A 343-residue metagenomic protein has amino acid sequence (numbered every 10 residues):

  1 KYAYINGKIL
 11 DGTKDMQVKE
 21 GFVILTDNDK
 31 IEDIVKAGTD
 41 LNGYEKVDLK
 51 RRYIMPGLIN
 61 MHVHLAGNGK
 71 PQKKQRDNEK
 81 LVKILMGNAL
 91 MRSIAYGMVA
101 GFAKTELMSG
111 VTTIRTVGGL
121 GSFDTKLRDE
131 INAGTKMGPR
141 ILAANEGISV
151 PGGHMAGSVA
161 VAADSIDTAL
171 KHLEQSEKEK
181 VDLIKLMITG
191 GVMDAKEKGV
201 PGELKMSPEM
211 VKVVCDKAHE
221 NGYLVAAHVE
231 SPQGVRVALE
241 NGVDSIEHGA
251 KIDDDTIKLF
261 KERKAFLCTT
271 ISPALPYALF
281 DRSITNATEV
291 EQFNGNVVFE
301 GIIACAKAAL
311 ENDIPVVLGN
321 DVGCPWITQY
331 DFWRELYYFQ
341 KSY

Functional and structural regions predicted by a protein language model:
Y2, I9, T13-M55: Histidine-rich, glycine-flanked metal-binding segment
N6, N60-A66, H219, H228 (+1 more regions): Histidine-centered divalent metal-coordination motifs
Y53-E130, E209, N241: Metal-associated gating/positioning segment near the N- to mid-region
L58-A66, D124-S149, F266-C268, A274: Glycine-rich, aromatic-flanked loop segments that form ligand/cofactor-binding clefts across common enzyme folds
H64-N68, L120-F123, S149-V150, G190-A195 (+4 more regions): Active-site environment of divalent metal-dependent phosphoester hydrolases
G67-A95, N145, V150-A156, V192-K205 (+1 more regions): Active-site gating loops and adjacent loop-to-helix segments of metal-dependent hydrolytic enzymes
K126, T168-M187, G191-L267, S283-I284 (+1 more regions): Histidine/acidic residue-rich metal-binding segments in metalloenzymes
E220, V290, F299-Y343: His/Asp/Glu-enriched, well-ordered alpha-helical/loop segment that forms or immediately abuts the divalent-metal
